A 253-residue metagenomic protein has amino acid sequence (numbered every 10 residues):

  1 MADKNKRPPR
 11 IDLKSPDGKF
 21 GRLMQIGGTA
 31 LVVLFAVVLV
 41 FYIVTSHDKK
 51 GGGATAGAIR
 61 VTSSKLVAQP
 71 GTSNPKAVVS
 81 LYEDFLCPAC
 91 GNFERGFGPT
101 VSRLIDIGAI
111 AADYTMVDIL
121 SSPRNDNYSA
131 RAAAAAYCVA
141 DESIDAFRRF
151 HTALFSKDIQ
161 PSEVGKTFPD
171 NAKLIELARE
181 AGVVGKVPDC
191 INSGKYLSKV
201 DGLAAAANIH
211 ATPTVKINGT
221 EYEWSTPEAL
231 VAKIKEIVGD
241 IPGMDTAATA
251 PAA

Functional and structural regions predicted by a protein language model:
A2-D48, I175-A253: C-terminal cap of thioredoxin/glutaredoxin-like
N5, T62-A68, V139-A140, K166-P169: Short acidic/polar alpha-helix capping motifs at helix-coil junctions
L39-F41, L66-T72, I110, F168-E176: Short low-complexity stretches enriched in small and charged residues
S46-G108, Y114-M116, R124, P242-A253: Extracytoplasmic low-complexity, Pro/Thr/Ser/Ala/Gly-rich segments that lie immediately after a secretion/anchoring
A54-T55, C138, C190, E223: Functionally engaged cysteine thiol sites
A58-R60, N127, D158-Q160, V183-V184: A general structural signal for short secondary-structure boundary/capping elements
P75, E83-F85, G91-T167, N171: Structural alpha/beta surface segment adjacent to cysteine/selenocysteine redox centers across thiol/disulfide enzymes
